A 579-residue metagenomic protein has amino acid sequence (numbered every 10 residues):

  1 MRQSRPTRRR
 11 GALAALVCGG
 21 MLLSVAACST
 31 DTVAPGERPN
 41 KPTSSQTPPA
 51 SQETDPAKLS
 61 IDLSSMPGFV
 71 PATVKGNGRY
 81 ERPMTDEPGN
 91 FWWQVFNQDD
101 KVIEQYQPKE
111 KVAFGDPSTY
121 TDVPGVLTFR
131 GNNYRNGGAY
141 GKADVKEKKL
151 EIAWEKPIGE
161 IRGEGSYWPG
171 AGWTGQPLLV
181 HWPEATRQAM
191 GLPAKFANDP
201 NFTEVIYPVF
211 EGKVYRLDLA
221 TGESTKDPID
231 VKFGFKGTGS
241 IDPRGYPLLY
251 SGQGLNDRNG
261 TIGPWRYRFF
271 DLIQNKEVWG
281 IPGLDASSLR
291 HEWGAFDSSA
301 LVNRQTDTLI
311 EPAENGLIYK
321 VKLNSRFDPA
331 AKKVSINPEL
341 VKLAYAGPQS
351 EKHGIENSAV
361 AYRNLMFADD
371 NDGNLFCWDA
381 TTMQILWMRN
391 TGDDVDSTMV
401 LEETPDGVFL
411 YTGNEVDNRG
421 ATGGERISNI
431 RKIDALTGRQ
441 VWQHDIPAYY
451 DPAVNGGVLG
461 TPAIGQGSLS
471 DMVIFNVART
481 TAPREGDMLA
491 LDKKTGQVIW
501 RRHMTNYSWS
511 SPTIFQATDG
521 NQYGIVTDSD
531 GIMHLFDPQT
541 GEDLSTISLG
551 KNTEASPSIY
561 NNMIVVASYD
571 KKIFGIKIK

Functional and structural regions predicted by a protein language model:
Q3-A15: Bacterial N-terminal signal peptides that target proteins for export
L16-L22: Hydrophobic helical h-region of N-terminal Sec-dependent signal peptides in bacterial secretory/periplasmic proteins
S24-A27: C-terminal motif of bacterial Sec signal peptides marking the signal peptidase cleavage site
S29-E37: Bacterial lipoprotein signal-peptidase II cleavage site
G36-I61: Post-signal peptide N-terminal segment of mature Sec-exported envelope proteins
E53-V112, N136-W173, L178-S251, L255-F296 (+1 more regions): Extracytoplasmic/lumenal domain signature
P117-K142: Predominantly extracellular/luminal regions of secreted and cell-surface proteins, especially disulfide-bonded
